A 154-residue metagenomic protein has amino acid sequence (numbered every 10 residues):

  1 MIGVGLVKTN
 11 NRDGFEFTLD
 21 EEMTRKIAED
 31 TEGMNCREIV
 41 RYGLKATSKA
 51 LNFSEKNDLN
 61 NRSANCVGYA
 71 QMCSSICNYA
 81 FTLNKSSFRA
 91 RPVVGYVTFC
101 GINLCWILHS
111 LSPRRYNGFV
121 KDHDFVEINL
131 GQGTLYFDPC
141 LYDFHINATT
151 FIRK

Functional and structural regions predicted by a protein language model:
M1-I2, A46-A50, T98-C100, I152-R153: Alpha-helical and coiled-coil interaction segments, frequently adjacent to or embedded within charge-biased
V4-A64, S74, N78, G131-Q132 (+1 more regions): Secondary-structure boundary elements
N65, Y69: Conserved alpha-helical elements of sugar-nucleotide-dependent glycosyltransferases
Q71-K154: Hydrophobic/aromatic-rich core segments of domains that either
